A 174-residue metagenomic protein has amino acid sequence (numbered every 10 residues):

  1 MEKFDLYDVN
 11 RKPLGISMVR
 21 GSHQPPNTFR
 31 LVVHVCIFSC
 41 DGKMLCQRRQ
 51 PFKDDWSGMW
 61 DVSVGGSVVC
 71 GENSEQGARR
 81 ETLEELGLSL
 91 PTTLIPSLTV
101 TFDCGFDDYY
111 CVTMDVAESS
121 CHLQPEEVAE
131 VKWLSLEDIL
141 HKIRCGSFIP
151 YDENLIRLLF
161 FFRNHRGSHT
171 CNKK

Functional and structural regions predicted by a protein language model:
M1-H34, F38-C40: Acidic, metal-coordinating catalytic segment for phosphate/diphosphate chemistry, firing primarily on the Nudix
E2, L31-V33, V64, F106 (+1 more regions): Residues that flank catalytic or metal-binding motifs in active/ligand-binding sites
R20-Q24, P96-T101: Short, solvent-exposed loop/turn elements at beta->coil junctions and helix N-caps that rim active or binding pockets
S22-V33, K43-R80, E84: Conserved Nudix-box catalytic region and its N-terminal flanking loop in Nudix hydrolases and closely related
G58, T101-K174: Nudix hydrolase/Nudix homology domain
S89-S97: A short coil-to-beta-strand element that immediately follows conserved catalytic motifs
